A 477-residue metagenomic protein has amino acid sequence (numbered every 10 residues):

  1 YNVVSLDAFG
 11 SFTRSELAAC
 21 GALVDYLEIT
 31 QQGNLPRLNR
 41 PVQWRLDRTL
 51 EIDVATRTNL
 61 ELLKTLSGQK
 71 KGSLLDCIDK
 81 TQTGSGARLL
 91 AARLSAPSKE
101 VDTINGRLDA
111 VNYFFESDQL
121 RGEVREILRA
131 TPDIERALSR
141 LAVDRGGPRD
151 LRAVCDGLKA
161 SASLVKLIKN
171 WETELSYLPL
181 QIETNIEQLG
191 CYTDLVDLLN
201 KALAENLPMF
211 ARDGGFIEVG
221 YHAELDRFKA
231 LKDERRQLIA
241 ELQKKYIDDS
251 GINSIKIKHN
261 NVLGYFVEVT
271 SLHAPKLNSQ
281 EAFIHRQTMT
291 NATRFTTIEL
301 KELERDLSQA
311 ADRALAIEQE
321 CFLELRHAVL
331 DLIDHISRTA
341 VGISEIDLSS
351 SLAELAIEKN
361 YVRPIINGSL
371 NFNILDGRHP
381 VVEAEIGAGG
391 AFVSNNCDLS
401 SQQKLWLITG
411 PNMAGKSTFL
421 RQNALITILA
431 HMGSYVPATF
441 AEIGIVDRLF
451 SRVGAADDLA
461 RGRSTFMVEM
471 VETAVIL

Functional and structural regions predicted by a protein language model:
Y1-Y113, R129-A142, G146-K244, N371-N373: Charged catalytic and DNA/RNA-contacting regions of genome-maintenance and nucleic-acid-processing enzymes
V4-F9, L90-L94, F114-L120, S139 (+3 more regions): Glycine- and acidic
Q82, T270-R305, E345, S349-L477: ATPase nucleotide-binding head domains, primarily ABC-like/P-loop NTPase cores
P97, S117-L120, G147, G214-I217 (+8 more regions): Amphipathic alpha-helical coiled-coil segments and their boundaries
I104, V111, V124-I127, V154 (+11 more regions): Amphipathic alpha-helical coiled-coil segments
V143, G147, G157-A160, Y177 (+3 more regions): Charged, surface-exposed helical/loop "interaction arms" that form contiguous linear patches used for dimerization
Q237-I257, N360-V362, H379, G387: Flexible, glycine/threonine-enriched loop-and-boundary segments that flank and lead into catalytic domains of large
